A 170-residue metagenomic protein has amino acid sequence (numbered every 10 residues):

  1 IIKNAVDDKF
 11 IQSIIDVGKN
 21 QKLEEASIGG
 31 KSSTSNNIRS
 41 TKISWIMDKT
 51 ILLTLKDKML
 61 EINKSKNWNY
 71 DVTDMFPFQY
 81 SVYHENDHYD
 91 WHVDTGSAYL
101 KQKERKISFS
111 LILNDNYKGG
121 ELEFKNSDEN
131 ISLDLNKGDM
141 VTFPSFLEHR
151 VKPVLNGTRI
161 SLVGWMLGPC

Functional and structural regions predicted by a protein language model:
I1-M75: Non-heme Fe(II)/2-oxoglutarate
L60-C170: Catalytic core of non-heme Fe(II) oxygenases with the double-stranded beta-helix
